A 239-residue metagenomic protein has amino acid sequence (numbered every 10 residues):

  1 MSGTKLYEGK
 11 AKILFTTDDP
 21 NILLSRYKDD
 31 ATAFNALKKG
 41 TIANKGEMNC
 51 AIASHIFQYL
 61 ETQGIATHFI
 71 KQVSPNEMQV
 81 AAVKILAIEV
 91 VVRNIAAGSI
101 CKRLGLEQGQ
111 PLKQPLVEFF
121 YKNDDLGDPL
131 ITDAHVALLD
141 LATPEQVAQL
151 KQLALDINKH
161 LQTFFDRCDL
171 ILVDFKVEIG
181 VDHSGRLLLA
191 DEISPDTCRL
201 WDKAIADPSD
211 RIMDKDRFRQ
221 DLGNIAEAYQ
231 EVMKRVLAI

Functional and structural regions predicted by a protein language model:
M1-T4, V80, L161-C168: Short aromatic-glycine motifs in intrinsically disordered, low-complexity regions
S2-Y121, V236: Active-site loop/lid in soluble adenylation, ligation, and acyl-transfer enzymes
R26-A36, L116-P144, R211-I212: Residues forming anionic-ligand binding surfaces in small-molecule and nucleic-acid pockets of primarily soluble enzymes
K71-N76, F165-V181: A short glycine-rich, hydrophobically flanked beta-strand micro-motif that places a catalytic Asp/Glu for divalent metal
V92, L172-D191: Conserved metal-phosphate-binding beta-hairpin within the catalytic cores of diverse ATP-dependent phosphoryl-transfer
Q110, I193-I239: C-terminal helix-cap and adjacent tail motif
Q110, P115-G127, N158-I171, S194-R199: Phosphate-binding core of ATP-grasp and ATP-grasp-like enzymes
L141-V173: A long amphipathic alpha-helix within ATP-dependent nucleotide-binding catalytic cores
